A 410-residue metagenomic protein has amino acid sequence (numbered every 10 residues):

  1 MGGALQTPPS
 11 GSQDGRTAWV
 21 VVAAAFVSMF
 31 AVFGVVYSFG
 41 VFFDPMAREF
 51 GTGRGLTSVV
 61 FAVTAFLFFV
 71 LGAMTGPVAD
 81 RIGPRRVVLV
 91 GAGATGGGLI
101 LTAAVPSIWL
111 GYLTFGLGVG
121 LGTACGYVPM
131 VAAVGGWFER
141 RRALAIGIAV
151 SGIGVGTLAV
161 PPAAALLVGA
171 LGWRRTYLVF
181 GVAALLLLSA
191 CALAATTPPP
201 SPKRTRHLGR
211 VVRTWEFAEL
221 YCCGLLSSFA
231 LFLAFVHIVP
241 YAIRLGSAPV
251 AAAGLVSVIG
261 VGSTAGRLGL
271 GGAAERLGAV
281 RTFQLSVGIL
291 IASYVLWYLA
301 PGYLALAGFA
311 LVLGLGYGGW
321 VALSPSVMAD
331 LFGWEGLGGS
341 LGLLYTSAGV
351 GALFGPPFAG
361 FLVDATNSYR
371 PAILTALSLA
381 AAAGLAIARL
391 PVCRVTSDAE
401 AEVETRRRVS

Functional and structural regions predicted by a protein language model:
R16-S38, R213-L231, L311: Pair of pore-lining "gating" transmembrane helices in MFS-fold secondary transporters
F30, G98, L110-C125, L225 (+1 more regions): Hydrophobic core of transmembrane alpha-helices in multi-pass small-molecule transporters, especially MFS/SLC-type
F39-D44, W215-G272: Extracytoplasmic gate region of multi-pass secondary transporters
M46, A124-F138, I146, G319-F332: Intracellular juxtamembrane helix-capping segments at the cytosolic ends of symmetry-related transmembrane helices
M46-A47, V78-A79, T157-L171, A242-I243 (+2 more regions): Interfacial helix-cap and linker-helix signal at transmembrane-aqueous boundaries of multi-pass secondary transporters
V70-I108, A274, V280: Conserved MFS/SLC helix-loop-helix module at the cytosolic interface between two early adjacent transmembrane helices
I148-T196: Helix-loop-helix hairpin linking two adjacent transmembrane segments in secondary transporters
L231, A251, S257-S263, R267-V327: C-terminal transmembrane helical hairpin of 12-TM major facilitator-type secondary transporters
